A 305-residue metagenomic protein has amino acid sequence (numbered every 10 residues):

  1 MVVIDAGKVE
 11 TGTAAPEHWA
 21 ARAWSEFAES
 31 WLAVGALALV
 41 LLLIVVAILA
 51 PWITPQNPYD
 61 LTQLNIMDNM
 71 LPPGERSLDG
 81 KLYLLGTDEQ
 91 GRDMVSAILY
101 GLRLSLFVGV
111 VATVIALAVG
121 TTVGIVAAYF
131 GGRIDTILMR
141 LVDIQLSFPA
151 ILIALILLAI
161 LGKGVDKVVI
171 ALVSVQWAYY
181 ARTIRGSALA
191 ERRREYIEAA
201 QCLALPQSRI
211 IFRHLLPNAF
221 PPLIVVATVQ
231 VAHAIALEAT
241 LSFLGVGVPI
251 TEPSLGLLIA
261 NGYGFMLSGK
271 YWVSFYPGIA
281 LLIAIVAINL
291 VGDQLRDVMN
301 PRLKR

Functional and structural regions predicted by a protein language model:
M1-W19, K304-R305: ABC-family P-loop ATPase nucleotide-binding domain
V3-I4, I44, T240-L241: Short acidic (Asp/Glu) and glycine-rich catalytic loops that position anionic groups and cofactors
T11-R22, N65, D93, P206 (+2 more regions): Coil-to-alpha-helix initiation sites in intrinsically disordered, low-complexity, charged segments
T11-Y59, L141, A219: N-terminal signal-anchor/first transmembrane alpha helix
W19-E26, N69, A97, G101 (+1 more regions): Low-complexity, intrinsically disordered, cysteine-poor segments enriched in small/polar and charged residues
E26, N69, Y83-L84, D93 (+1 more regions): Conserved beta-strand positions that form and line the central face of beta-propeller blades
V46-T87, S242-P253: Hydrophobic alpha-helical transmembrane segments of membrane transport/permease proteins and related membrane-embedded
T87-R305: Alpha-helical transmembrane segments of integral membrane proteins, especially multi-pass inner/plasma-membrane
